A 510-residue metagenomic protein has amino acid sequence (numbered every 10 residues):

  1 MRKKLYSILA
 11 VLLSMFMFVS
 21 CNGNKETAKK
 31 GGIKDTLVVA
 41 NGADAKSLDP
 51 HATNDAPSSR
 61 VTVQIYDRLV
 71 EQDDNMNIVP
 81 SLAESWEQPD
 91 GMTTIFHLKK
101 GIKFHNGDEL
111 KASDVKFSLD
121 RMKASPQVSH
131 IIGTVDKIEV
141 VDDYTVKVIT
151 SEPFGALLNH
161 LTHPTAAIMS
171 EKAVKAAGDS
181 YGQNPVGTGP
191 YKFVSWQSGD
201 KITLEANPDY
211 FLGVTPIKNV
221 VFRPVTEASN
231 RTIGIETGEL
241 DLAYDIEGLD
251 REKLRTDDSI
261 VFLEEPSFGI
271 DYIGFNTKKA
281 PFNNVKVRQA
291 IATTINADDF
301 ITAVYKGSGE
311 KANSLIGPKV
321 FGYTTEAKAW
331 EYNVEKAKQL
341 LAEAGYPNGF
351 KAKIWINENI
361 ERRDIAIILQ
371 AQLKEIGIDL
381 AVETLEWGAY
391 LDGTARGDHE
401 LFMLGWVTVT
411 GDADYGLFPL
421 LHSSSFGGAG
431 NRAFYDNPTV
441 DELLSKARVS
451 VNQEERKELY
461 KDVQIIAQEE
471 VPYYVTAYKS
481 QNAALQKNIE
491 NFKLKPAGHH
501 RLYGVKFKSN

Functional and structural regions predicted by a protein language model:
V39, G107, A371-H422, L459: Periplasmic binding protein-like
D55-P89, P164-T188, D209-P216, E252-E265 (+7 more regions): Short, solvent-exposed loop/beta-turn-alpha elements that line the ligand-binding surface or hinge of extracytoplasmic
E84-S125, V141, K147, G234 (+1 more regions): Aromatic- and charge-enriched surface segment that lines or borders ligand/interaction sites
E87, H130-A173, S195: Surface-exposed binding/hinge segments that line and control ligand-binding clefts or catalytic entry sites
A112-S118, D143-K147, G189-P190, I217-N219 (+4 more regions): Alpha-helical secondary-structure segments
G155-L161, G187, E343-E361, D398 (+3 more regions): Bilobed periplasmic-binding protein-like "clamshell/Venus-flytrap" ligand-binding domains
N207-E252, D379: Ligand-site clamp/hinge motif
L263, N283-A371, I376, D436 (+1 more regions): Append "and occasionally in soluble cytosolic enzymes with long acidic Gly/Pro-rich linkers
